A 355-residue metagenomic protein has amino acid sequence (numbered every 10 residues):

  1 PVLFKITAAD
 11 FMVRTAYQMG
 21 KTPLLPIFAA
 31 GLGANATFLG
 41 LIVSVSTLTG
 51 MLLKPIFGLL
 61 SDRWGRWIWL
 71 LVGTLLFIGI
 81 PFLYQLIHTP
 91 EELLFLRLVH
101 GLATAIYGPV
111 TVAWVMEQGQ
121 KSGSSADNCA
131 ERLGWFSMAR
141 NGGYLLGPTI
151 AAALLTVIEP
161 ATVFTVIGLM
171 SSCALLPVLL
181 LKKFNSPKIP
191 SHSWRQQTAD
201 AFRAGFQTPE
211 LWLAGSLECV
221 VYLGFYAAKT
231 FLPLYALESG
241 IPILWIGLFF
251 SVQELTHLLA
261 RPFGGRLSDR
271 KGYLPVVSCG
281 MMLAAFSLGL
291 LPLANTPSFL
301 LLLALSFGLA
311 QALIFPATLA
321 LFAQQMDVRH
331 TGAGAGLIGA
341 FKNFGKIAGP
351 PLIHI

Functional and structural regions predicted by a protein language model:
P1, K183-G215: Juxtamembrane intracellular "pre-TM" segments in multi-pass secondary transporters
P1-T47, W212-L217, V221-S239: Helix-loop boundary and gating motifs at the non-cytosolic
T47-P55, Y144-L145, E254-P262, K346-I347: Residue-level signature of mid-helix packing/kink "hotspots" within the transmembrane helices of 12-pass Major
L53-G65, L155, R261-G272: Helix-to-loop junctions at the C-terminal end of transmembrane segments in multipass secondary transporters
I68-F82, G168, P275-L290: Structural signature of the two symmetry-related core transmembrane helices
E91-V99, S287, S298-S306: Paired small-residue
L96-R140, A320-L321: Cytoplasmic helix-loop-helix junction between adjacent transmembrane helices in 12-TM secondary transporters
L169-K188: C-terminal membrane-cytosol helix-exit motif in multi-pass small-molecule transporters
